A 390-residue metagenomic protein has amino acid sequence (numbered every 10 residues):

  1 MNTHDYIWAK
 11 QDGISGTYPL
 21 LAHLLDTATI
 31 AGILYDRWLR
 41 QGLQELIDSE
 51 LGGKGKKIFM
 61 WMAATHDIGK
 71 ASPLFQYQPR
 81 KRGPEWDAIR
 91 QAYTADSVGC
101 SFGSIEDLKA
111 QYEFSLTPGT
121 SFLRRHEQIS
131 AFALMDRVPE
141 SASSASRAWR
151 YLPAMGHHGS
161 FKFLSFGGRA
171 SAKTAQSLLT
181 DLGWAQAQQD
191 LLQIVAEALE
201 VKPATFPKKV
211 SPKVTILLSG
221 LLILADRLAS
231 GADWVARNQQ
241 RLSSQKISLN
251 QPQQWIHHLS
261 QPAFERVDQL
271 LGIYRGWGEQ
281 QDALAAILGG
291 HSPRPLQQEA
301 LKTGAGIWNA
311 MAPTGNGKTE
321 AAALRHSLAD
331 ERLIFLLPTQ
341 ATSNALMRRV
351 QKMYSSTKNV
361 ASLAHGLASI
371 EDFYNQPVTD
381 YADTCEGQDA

Functional and structural regions predicted by a protein language model:
M1-I273: Accessory nucleic-acid engagement/destabilization modules that flank
I58, I307-N309, R332-I334: Residue-level preference for the first positions of well-ordered beta-strands
L134, R325-A329, L346: Hydrophobic residues on the short alpha-helix immediately C-terminal to a glycine-rich phosphate/catalytic loop
G272-N309: Conserved pre-motif I regulatory segment
Q297, G315, T339: Short, conserved phosphate/pyrophosphate- and ester-handling motifs at nucleotide-, phospho-/glycolipid
T303-R325: Walker A/P-loop
E331-Y354, L363-S369: Conserved Walker A/P-loop ATP-binding site and its immediately adjacent core in helicase/helicase-like ATPase domains
T357-A390: Inter-Walker segment of RecA-like/P-loop motor cores
